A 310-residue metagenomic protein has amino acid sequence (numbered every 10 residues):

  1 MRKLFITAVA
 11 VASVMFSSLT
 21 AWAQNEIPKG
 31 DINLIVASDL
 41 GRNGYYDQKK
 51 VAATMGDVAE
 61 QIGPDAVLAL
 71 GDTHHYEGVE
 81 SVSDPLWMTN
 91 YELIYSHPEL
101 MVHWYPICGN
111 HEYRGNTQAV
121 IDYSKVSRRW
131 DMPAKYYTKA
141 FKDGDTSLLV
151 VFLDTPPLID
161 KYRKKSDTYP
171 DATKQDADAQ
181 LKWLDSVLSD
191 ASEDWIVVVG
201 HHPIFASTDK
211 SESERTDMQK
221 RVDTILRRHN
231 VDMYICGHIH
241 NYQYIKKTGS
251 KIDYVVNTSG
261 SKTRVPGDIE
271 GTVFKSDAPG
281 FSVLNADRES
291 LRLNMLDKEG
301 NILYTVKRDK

Functional and structural regions predicted by a protein language model:
M1-L4: Positively charged n-region of N-terminal signal peptides that target proteins for export
T7-S18: Bacterial N-terminal signal peptides
A21-P85, K135: N-terminal active-site segment of His-dependent metallophosphoesterases
P28, H75-I196, S211-M233, H240-L291: Extended active-site neighborhood of metal-dependent phosphoesterases/phosphodiesterases
L34-V36, V67-A69, P106, V198 (+1 more regions): Residue-level marker for buried hydrophobic side chains located in beta-strands that build the well-ordered beta-sheet
V36, A69, K247, A286-L291 (+2 more regions): Generic beta-strand structural signal
S38-D39, G71-D72, L153, G200 (+1 more regions): Active-site flanking residues adjacent to catalytic metal/cofactor-binding acidic residues
G300-I302: Residue-level signal for glycine
